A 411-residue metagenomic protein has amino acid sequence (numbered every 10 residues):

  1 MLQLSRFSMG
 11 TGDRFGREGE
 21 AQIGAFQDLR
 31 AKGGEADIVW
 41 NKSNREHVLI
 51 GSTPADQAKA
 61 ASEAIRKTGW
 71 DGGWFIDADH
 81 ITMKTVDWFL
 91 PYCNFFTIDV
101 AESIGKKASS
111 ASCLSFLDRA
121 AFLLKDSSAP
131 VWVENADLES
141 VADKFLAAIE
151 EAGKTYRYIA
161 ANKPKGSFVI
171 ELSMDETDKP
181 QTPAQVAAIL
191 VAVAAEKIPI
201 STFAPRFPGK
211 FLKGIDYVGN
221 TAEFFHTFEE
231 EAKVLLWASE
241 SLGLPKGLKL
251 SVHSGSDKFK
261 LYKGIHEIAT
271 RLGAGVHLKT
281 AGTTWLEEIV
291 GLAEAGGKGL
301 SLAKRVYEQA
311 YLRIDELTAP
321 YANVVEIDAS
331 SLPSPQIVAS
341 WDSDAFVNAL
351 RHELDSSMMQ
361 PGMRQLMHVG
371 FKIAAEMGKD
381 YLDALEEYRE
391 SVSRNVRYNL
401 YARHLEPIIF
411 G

Functional and structural regions predicted by a protein language model:
M1-T68, K84-E102, S109, K144 (+3 more regions): Active-site capping/gating regions of soluble enzymes
F75, E171, K249: Hydrophobic "anchor" residues on beta-strands that sit immediately upstream of conserved functional sites
D79, L172, H253: Conserved, mostly hydrophobic/aromatic
T97-V133: Flexible glycine-/small-residue-enriched beta->alpha junction loops that bind anionic phosphate/pyrophosphate groups
A120-G153, I159, K163: Cap/lid and interdomain-hinge subdomains that line or gate substrate/regulatory clefts in soluble alpha/beta enzymes
G166-I170: Short, conserved phosphate-binding/catalytic loop or strand-edge motifs used in phosphoryl-/nucleotidyl-transfer
M174-E176: Short, well-ordered beta-to-alpha junction loops that form the rim of enzyme active sites and present histidine/acidic
